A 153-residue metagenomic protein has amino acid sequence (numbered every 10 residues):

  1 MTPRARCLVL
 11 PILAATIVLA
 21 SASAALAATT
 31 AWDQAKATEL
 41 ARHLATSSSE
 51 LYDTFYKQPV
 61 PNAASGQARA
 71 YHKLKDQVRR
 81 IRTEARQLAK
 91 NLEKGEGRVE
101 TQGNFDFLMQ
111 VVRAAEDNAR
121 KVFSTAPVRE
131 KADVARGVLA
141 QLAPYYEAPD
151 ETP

Functional and structural regions predicted by a protein language model:
M1-L13: Bacterial N-terminal signal peptides that target proteins for export
P11-S21: Bacterial N-terminal signal peptides
A25-D76, E151: Immediate post-signal-peptide N-terminus of mature secreted/exported proteins
A37, A41, L74, V78 (+4 more regions): Hydrophobic packing residues in well-ordered alpha-helices of helical domains and bundles
P59-N62, L74, V78, A85 (+2 more regions): Extended amphipathic alpha-helical interaction segments
V60-A64, G97, F123-S124: Charged, low-complexity interaction regions
K75-V122, V138: Long, amphipathic, charge-rich alpha-helical segments that form helical bundles/coiled-coils
A115-P153: A charged, solvent-exposed segment within the mature domains of Sec-exported extracytoplasmic proteins
